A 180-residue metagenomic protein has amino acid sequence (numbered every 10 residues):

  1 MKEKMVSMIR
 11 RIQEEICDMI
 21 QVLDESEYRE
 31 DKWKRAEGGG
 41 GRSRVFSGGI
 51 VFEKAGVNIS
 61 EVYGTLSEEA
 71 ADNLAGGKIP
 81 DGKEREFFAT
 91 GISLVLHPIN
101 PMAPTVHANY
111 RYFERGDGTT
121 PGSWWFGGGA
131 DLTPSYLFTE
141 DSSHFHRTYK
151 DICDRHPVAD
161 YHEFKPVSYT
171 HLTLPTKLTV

Functional and structural regions predicted by a protein language model:
K2-I79: Gly/Pro-rich turn-and-neighbor structural signature
L66-G76, G82, E86-S93, A103: Extended, Lys/Arg-enriched charged tracts that mediate electrostatic binding to polyanionic substrates
F88-L94, P104-Y110, F126-A130: Generic beta-strand structural signal
L96-N100: Conserved phosphate/anionic-ligand binding catalytic regions in large, soluble enzymes, centered on
R111-R115: Short beta-strand micro-motifs enriched in acidic
P121-E163: Compact, glycine/acidic-enriched structural inserts
T170-T176: Conserved small/polar residues in nucleotide/adenosyl-binding loops
